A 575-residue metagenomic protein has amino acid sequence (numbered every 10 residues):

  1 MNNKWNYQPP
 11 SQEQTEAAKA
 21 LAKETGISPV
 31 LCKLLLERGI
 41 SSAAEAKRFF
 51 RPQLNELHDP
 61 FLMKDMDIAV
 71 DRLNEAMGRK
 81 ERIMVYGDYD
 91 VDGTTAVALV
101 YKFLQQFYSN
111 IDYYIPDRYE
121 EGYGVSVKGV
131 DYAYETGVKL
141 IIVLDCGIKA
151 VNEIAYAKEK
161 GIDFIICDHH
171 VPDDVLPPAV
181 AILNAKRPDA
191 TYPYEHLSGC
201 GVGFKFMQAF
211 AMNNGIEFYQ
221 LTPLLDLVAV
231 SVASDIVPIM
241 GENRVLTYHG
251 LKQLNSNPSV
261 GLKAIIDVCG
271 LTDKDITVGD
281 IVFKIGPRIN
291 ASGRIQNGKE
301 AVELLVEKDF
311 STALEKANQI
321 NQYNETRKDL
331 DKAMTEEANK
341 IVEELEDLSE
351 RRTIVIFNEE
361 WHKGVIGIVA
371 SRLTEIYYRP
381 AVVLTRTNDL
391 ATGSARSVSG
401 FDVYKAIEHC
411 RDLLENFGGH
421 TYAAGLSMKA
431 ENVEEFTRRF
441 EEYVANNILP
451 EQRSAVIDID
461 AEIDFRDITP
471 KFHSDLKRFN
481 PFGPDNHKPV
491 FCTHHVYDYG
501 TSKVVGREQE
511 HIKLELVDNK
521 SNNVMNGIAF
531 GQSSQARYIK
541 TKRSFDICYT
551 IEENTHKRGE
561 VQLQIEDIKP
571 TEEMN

Functional and structural regions predicted by a protein language model:
N2, P9-L140, K160-G161, A211-E435 (+2 more regions): Hydrophobic helix-and-loop "lid/oligomerization" segment in the mid-to-C-terminal part of catalytic domains
N74-E75, V171-N184, L516-S521: Acidic-glycine-rich active-site phosphate/pyrophosphate-binding loop
E75-R79, T312-K316, Q322-F357, H409-N575: Mid-to-C-terminal polyanion-binding domains and interfaces
L99, V175-I216, L221-A233: Short alpha-helices
Y114, L144, C167-H169, L183-A185 (+1 more regions): Generic beta-sheet signal
Y119-E121, A150, H170-V175, D189-T191 (+2 more regions): Short gly/pro/ser/thr-enriched loop/turn and capping motifs at secondary-structure boundaries
A150-V151, D235: Intrinsically disordered, low-complexity regulatory tails of plant transcription factors and co-regulators
N152-Y156, V369: A short acidic, amphipathic alpha-helical/loop segment
